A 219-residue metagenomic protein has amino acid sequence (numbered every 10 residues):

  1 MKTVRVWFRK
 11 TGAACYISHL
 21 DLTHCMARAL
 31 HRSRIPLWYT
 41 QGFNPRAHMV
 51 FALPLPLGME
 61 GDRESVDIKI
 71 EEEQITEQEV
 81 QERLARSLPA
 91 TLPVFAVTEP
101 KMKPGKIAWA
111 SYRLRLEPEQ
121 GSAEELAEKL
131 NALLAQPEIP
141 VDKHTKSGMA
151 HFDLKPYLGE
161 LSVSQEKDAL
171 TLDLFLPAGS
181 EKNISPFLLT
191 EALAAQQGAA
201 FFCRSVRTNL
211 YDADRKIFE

Functional and structural regions predicted by a protein language model:
V4-R9, S33, V66-I68, A108-L116: Short glycine-/aliphatic-rich beta-strand segments at the starts of folded cytosolic domains
A13-Y39: N-terminal ordered "arm"
W38-I68, K101-P104: Short, charge-patterned binding micro-sites
D62-R113: Ordered, amphipathic secondary-structure segments that act as subunit-interaction surfaces in large macromolecular
E71-T76, E119-G121, G179: Helix N-cap motif at beta-to-alpha junctions
Q78-L88, E125-L134, L188-T190: Short amphipathic alpha-helices in soluble, non-transmembrane regions that often serve as interface/regulatory elements
K101, I107-A150: Extended, positively charged loop/linker patches that create polyanion-binding surfaces
A135-E219: Core RNA-modification/binding signature centered on pseudouridine synthases
